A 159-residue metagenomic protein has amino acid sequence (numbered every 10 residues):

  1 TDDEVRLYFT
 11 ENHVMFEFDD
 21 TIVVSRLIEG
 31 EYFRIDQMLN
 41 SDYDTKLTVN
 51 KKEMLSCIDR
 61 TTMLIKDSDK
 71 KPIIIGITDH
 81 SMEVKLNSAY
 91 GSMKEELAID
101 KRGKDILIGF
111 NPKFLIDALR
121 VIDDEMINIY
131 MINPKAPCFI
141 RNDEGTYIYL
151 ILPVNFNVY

Functional and structural regions predicted by a protein language model:
T1-I28, Y43-Y159: DNA polymerase processivity clamps
R34-I35: Specificity-determining recognition surfaces
M38-N40: Short hinge/gating elements
